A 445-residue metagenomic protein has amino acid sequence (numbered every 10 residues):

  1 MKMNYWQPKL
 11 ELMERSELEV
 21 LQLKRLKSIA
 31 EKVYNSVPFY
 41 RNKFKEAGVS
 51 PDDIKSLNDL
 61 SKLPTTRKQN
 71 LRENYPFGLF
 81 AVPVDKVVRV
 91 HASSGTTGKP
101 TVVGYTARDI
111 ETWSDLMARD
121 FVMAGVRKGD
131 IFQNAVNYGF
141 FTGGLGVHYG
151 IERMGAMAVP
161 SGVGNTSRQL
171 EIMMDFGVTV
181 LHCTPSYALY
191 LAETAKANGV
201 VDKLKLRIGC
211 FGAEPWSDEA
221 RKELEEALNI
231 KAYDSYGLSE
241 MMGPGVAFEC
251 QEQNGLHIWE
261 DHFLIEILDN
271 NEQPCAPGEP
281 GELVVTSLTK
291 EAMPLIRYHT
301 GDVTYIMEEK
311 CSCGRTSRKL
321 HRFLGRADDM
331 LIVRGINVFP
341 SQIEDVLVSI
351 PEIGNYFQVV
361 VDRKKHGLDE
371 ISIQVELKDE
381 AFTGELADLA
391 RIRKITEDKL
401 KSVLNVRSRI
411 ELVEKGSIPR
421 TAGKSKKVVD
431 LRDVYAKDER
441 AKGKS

Functional and structural regions predicted by a protein language model:
M1-A92, T97-D115, R119-M123, L204 (+6 more regions): Nucleotide 5′-phosphate-binding alpha/beta core
K2-K9, T66-L228, Y233, G245-Q251 (+6 more regions): Active-site phosphate/ATP/adenylate-binding loop shared across adenylate-forming ligases
L10, H257, R322-R326: Short, flexible turn/loop "capping" segments at secondary-structure junctions
K24, F176, L204, G278 (+2 more regions): Structured loop/turn residues at beta-strand edges in well-structured enzyme cores
T166-R168, E240-M241, G416-R420: A short acidic, often aromatic-flanked loop/helix-cap motif at beta-alpha or helix-coil junctions that lines enzyme
L181, T289-L404, G423: AMP-binding/adenylate-forming catalytic core of the ANL superfamily
L204, W259-H262, R326: Short, solvent-exposed loop/turn segments at the edges of secondary structure
W216-K310: Conserved AMP-binding/adenylate-forming
